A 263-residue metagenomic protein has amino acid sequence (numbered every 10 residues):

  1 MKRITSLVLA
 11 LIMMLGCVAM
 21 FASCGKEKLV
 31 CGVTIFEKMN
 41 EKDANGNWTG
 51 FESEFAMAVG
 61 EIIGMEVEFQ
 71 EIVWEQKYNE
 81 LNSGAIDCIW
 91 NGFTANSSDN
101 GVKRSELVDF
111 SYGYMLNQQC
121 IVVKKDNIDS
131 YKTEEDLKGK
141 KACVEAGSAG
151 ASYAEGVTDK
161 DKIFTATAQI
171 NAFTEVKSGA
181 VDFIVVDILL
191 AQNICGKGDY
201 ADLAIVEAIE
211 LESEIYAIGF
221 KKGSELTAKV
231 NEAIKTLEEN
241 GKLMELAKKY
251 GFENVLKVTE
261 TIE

Functional and structural regions predicted by a protein language model:
K26-F93: Extracytoplasmic small-molecule ligand-binding "clamshell" domains of the periplasmic binding protein/Venus flytrap
L29-V33, M39, E134-G147: Short loop->beta-strand "edge-of-pocket" segments that line small-molecule binding or catalytic clefts across diverse
E66-E68, A149-A166, D202, V206-E207 (+1 more regions): Ligand-binding clefts/hinges and TM-proximal coupling segments of bilobed small-molecule sensing domains
E68-N82, D129, I163-S178: Short helix-initiation/N-cap motifs at beta->coil->alpha
N82, G92-S105, Y153-G156, K177 (+1 more regions): A ligand-binding cleft/hinge motif common to bilobed small-molecule-binding domains
L107-M115, Y200-E212, K222, T261-I262: Short beta-strand->loop
Y112-Y114, V123-A142: Flexible hinge/capping segments at coil-to-helix
C120-Y131, S213-A233: A bilobed periplasmic-binding-protein/Venus flytrap-type ligand-binding module shared by bacterial periplasmic
